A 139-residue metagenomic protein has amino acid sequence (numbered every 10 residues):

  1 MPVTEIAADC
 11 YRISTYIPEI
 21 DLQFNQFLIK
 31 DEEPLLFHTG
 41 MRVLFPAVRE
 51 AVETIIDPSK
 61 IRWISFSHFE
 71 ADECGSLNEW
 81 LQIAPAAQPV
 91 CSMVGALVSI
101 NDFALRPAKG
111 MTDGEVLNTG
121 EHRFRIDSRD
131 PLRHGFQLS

Functional and structural regions predicted by a protein language model:
P2-E53, L138-S139: Conserved beta-strand hairpin/beta-sheet module of binuclear metal-dependent hydrolase folds, prominently
E5-A8, Q88-Q137: Metallo-beta-lactamase
Y16, F45, G75-L77, S99 (+1 more regions): Active-site-proximal flexible loops/turns
P18-I20, M41-V43, E70-D72, D130-R133: Short beta->alpha connector loops
L22, S59, R133-G135: A cross-taxa feature marking solvent-exposed loop/turn segments within ectodomains of secreted and single-pass membrane
E33, S59-K60, H122: Short coil/turn segments at beta-strand junctions that form active-site/ligand-binding loops
L35-H38, W63-S67, R125-I126: Short catalytic-loop micro-motif centered on adjacent basic/acidic residues
L44-C91: Active-site metal-binding motif and surrounding structural segment of the metallo-beta-lactamase
